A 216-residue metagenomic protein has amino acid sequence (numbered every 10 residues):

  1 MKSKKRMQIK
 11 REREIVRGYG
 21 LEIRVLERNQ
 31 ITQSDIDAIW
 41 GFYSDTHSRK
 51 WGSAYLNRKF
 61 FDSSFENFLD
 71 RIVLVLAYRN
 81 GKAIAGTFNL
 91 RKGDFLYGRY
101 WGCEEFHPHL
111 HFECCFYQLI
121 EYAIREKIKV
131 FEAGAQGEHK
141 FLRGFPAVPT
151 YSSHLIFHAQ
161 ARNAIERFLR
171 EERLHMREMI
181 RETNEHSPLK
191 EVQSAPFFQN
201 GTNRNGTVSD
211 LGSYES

Functional and structural regions predicted by a protein language model:
M1-L26, V130, A135-S216: Terminal substrate-recognition subdomain of acyl/acetyltransferases
M1-P108, P188-N200, Y214-E215: A conserved beta-strand-loop-helix scaffold within acyl/acetyltransferase catalytic domains
R6-Q8, T46, F60-D62, G81 (+5 more regions): Sparse, context-dependent recognition of short Cys/His-centered cofactor- or disulfide-binding micro-motifs
V75, I120-Y122, R204: N-terminal processing/targeting junctions
G93-A159: Acyl-donor binding region in acyl/amide transferases
